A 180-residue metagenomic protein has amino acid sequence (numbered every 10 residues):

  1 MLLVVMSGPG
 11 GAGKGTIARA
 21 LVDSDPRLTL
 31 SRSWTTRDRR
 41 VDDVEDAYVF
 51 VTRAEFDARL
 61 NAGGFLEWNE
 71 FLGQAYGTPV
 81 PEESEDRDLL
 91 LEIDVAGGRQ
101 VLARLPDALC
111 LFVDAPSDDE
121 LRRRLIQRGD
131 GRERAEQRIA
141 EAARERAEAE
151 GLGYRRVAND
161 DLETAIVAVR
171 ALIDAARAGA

Functional and structural regions predicted by a protein language model:
M6: Hydrophobic anchor at the beta1->P-loop junction of P-loop NTPases
P9: P-loop (Walker A) phosphate-binding loop of NTP-binding proteins
G15: Walker A/P-loop
A18-R19: The feature captures the helix immediately C-terminal to the Walker
D23-S31: Post-Walker A helix-loop "phosphate-sensing" segment adjacent to the P-loop in P-loop NTPases
S33-L89, A96: ATP-dependent small-molecule kinase phosphotransfer cores that center on conserved nucleotide phosphate-binding segments
L90-D94, R104-Q127: Conserved phosphate-donor/acceptor-positioning beta-strand/loop module used by diverse small-molecule
D130-A176: Small-molecule kinase domains that catalyze NTP-dependent phosphoryl transfer to phosphate-bearing small molecules
